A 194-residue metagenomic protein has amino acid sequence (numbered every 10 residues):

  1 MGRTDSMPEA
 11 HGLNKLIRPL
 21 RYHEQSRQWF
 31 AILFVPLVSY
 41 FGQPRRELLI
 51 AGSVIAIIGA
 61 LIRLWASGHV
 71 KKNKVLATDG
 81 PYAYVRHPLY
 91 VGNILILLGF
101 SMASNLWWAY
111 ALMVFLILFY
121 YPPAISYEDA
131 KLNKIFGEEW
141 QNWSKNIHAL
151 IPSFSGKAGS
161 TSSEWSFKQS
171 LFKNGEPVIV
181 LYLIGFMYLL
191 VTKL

Functional and structural regions predicted by a protein language model:
M1-D79, I94-L194: Membrane-anchoring alpha-helices and their flanking helix-loop junctions
G80-A83, H87-N93: Glycine-rich acyl-CoA binding loop
